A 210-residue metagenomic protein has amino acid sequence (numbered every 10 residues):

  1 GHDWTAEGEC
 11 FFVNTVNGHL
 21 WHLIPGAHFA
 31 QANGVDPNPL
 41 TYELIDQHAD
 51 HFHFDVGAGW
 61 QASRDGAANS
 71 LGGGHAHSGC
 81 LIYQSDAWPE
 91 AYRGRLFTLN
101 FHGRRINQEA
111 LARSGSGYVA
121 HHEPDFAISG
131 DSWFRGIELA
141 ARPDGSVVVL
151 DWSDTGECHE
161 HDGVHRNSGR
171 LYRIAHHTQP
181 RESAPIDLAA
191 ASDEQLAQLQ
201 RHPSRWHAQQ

Functional and structural regions predicted by a protein language model:
G1-R201: Beta-propeller domains with acidic blade repeats across secreted/periplasmic ectodomains and cytosolic WD/CNH propellers
S204: Mature N-terminal segment immediately following signal peptide/propeptide cleavage in secreted/periplasmic
A208-Q209: Residue-level detector of extended alpha-helical repeat arrays and alpha-solenoid scaffolds
